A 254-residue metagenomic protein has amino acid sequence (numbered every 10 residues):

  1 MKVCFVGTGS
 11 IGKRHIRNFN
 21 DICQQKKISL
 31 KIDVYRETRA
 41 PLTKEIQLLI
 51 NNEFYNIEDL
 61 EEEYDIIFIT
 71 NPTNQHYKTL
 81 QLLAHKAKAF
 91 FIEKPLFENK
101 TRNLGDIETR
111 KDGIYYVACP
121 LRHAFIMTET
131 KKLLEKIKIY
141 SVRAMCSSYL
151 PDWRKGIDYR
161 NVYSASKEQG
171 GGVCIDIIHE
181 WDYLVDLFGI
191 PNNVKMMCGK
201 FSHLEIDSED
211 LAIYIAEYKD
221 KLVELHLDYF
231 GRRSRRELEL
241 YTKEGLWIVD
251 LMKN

Functional and structural regions predicted by a protein language model:
M1-L49: N-terminal Rossmann-like dinucleotide-binding module
T38-R39, L121-H123, M145-P151, K200-S202 (+1 more regions): Glycine-rich beta-alpha junction loops
E45-I107: Beta-loop-alpha module in the N-terminal Rossmann-like domain of NAD(P)-dependent dehydrogenases, especially those
N74, F97-G156: A contiguous active-site-proximal alpha/beta segment in oxidoreductase catalytic domains
F91-E93, Y115-V117, V249: Hydrophobic residues in well-ordered beta-strands that form the structural core
R160-L222, L227-R233: Rossmann-like dinucleotide-binding domain that binds NAD(P)(H)
E237-N254: C-terminal glycine/acidic-rich active-site capping loop/insertion
